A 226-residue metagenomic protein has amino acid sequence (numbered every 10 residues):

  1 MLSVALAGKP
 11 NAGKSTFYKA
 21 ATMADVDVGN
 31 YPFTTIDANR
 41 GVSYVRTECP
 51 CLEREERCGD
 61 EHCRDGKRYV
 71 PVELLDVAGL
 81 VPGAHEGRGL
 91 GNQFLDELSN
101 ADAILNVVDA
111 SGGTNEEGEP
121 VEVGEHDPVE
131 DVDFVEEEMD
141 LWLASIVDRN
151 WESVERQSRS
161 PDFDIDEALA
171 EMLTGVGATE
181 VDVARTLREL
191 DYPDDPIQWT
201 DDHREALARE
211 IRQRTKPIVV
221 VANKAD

Functional and structural regions predicted by a protein language model:
M1-S160, E167-V176, Q213-V220: Conserved G1/Walker A P-loop phosphate-binding module
R156-D226: Non-catalytic, charge-rich alpha-helical accessory subdomains
